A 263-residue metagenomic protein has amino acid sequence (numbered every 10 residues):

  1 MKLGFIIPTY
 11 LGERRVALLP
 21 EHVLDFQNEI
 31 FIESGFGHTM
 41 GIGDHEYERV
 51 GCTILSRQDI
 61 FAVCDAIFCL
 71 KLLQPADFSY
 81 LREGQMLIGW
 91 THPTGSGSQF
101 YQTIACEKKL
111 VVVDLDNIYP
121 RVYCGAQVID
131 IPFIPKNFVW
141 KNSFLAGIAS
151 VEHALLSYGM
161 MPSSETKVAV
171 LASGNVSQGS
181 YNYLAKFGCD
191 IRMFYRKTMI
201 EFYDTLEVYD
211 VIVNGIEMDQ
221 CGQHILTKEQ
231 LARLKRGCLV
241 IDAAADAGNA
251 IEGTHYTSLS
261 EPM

Functional and structural regions predicted by a protein language model:
K2, L73-S164: Glycine/serine-rich phosphate-binding loop and adjoining beta1-alpha1 elements at the start of nucleotide-handling
L3-I104: An N-terminal-biased, well-structured beta-alpha scaffold segment characteristic of Rossmann-like dinucleotide-binding
P8-H38, L145-E217: Glycine-rich phosphate/diphosphate-binding loop of Rossmann-like nucleotide-binding domains
P8-Y10, G35-G37, L72, H92 (+4 more regions): Short, ordered loop/turn segments at secondary-structure junctions
I30, I54, L87, V111-V113 (+2 more regions): Hydrophobic beta-strand scaffold residues
R49-I54, R192-K197, Q220-I225: Short gly/ser/thr-rich secondary-structure transition/capping motifs
V50-G51, E83, K108, F187 (+1 more regions): Short, structured coil segments at secondary-structure junctions
T198-M263: Rossmann-like adenosine-cofactor binding region
